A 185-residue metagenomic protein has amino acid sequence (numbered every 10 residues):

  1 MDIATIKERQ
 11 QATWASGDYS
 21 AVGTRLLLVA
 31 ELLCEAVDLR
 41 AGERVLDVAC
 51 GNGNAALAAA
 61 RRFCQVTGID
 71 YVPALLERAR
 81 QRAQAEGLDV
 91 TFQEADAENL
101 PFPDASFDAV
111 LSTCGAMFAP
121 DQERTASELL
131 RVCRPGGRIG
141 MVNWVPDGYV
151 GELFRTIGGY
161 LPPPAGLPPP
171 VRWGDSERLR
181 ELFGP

Functional and structural regions predicted by a protein language model:
M1-E43, N54, R78, F154: Conserved class I S-adenosyl-L-methionine
I3, V22, L26-A30, V72-L75 (+3 more regions): Conserved donor sugar-nucleotide recognition element shared by glycan-biosynthetic enzymes
D38-R40, A60-R61, P120, R134 (+1 more regions): Short conserved AdoMet
R44-N99, R124: Class I SAM-dependent methyltransferase SAM/SAH-binding core
E98-A109: A short acidic, Gly/Pro-enriched loop at the edge of an enzyme's catalytic core that lines a small-molecule cofactor
A109-Q122: A short SAM/SAH-binding and catalytic strip from SAM-dependent methyltransferases
E123-R124, L130-P185: Conserved catalytic/acceptor-binding region of the Class I
